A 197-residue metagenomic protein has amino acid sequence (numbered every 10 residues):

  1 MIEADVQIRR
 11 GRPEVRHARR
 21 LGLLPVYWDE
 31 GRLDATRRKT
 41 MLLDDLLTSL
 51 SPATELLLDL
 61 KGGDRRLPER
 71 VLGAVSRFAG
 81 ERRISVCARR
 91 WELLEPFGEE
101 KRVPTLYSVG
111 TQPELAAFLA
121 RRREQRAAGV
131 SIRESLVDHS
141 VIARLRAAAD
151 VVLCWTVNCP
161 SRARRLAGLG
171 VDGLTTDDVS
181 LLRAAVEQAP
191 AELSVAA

Functional and structural regions predicted by a protein language model:
M1-E55, K61, S108, A191-A197: An active-site metal/cofactor-coordinating segment within enzyme catalytic domains
E3, L57, S85-C87, L106 (+1 more regions): Structural detector of well-ordered beta-strand residues that form the stable sheet scaffold of enzyme domains
Q7, D34-R38, Y107-A197: C-terminal active-site rim and adjoining tail of enzyme catalytic domains
I8-H17, D64-E69, A88-P96, E134-L145 (+1 more regions): Active-site-adjacent beta->alpha loops and helix N-cap segments on the catalytic face of soluble alpha/beta enzymes
A18-L23, A74-S76, V103-P104, R123 (+2 more regions): Short, hinge-like loop/turn segments at secondary-structure boundaries
G31-D34, L57-G62, S76-R83, Y107 (+1 more regions): Surface-exposed cleft-lining segments at the edges of enzyme active sites
S51-L56, G80-I84, K101-V103, R126-A128 (+2 more regions): Short, well-ordered coil/turn segments that N-cap beta-strands
R65-R77, E92-T105, L115-R123, A143: Distinct, well-ordered alpha-helical segments
